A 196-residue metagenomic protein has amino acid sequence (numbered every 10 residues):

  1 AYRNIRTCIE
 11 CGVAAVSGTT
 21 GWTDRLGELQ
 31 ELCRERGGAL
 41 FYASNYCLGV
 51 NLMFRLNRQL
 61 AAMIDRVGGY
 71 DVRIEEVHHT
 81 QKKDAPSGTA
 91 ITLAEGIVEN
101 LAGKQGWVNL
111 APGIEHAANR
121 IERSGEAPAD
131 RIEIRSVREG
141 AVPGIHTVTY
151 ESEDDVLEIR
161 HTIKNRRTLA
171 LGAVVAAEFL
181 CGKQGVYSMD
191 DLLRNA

Functional and structural regions predicted by a protein language model:
A1-C11, G18-A43, L48-A62: Rossmann-fold NAD(P)-binding glycine/threonine-rich loop
S17-G18, K82: A generic structural signal for short
G68-A196: C-terminal substrate-binding/catalytic lobe of Rossmann-fold NAD(P)-dependent oxidoreductases
